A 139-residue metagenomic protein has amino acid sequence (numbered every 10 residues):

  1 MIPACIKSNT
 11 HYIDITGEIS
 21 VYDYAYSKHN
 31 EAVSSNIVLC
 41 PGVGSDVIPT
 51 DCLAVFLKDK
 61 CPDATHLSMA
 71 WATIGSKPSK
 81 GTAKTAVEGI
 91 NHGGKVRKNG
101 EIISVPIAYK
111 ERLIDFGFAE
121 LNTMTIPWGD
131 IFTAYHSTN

Functional and structural regions predicted by a protein language model:
I2-P3, K7, I15-V38: Rossmann-fold NAD(P)-binding glycine/threonine-rich loop
I6-K7, H29-S34, L57-K60, K84-E88: Short, hinge-like loop/turn segments at secondary-structure boundaries
G17, G42-D46, T123: Glycine- and other small-residue-rich loops at beta-strand/loop junctions that grip anionic moieties
N36-I74: Adenosine-phosphate binding glycine-rich loop
D59-N139: Active-site-lining helix/loop region of Rossmann-like oxidoreductase modules
